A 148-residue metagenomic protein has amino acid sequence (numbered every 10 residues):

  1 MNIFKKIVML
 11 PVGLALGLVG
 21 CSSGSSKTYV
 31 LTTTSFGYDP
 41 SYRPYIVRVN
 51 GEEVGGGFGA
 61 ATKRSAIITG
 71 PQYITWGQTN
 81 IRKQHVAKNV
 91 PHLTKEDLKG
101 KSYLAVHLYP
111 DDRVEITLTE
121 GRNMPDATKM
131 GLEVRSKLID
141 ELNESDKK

Functional and structural regions predicted by a protein language model:
M1-M9: Bacterial N-terminal signal peptides that target proteins for export
G17-G20: C-terminal motif of bacterial Sec signal peptides marking the signal peptidase cleavage site
S22-G24: Bacterial signal peptide processing site
S26-T33: Short coil/turn motif common to extracellular beta-sandwich-like domains
T33-S41: Structural motif
Y42-K83: Tryptophan-paired
R82-K148: Beta-strand-rich cores of mature extracytoplasmic or soluble domains
